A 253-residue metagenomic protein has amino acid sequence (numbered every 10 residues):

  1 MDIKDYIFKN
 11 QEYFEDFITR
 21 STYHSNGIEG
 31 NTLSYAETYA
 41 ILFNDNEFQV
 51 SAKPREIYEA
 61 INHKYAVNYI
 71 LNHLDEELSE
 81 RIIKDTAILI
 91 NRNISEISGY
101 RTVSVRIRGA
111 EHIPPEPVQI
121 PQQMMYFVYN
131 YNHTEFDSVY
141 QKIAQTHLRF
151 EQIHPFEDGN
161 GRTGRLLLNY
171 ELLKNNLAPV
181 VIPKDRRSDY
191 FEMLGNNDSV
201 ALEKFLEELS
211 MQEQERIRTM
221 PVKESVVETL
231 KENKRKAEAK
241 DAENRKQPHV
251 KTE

Functional and structural regions predicted by a protein language model:
M1-D158, R162-E253: FIC/Doc superfamily catalytic core
